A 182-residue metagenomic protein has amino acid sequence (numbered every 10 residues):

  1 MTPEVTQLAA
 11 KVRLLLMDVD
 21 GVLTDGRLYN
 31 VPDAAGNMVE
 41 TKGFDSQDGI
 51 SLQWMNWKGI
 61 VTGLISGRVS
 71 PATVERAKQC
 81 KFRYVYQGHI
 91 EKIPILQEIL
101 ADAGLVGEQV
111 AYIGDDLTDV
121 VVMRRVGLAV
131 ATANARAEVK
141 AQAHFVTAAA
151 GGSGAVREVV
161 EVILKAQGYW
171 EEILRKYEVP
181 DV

Functional and structural regions predicted by a protein language model:
M1-G59: Active-site neighborhood of HAD-like aspartate-dependent phosphohydrolases
P3-T6, R76, G104, A137: A general structural signal for stabilizing positions within well-ordered secondary structure
V19, G67-R68, H89, A133-R136: Short secondary-structure boundary segments
L28-N30, E75-K78, E98, R124-R125: Short amphipathic alpha-helical segments
Y29-N30, R68-A72, K92: Short, catalytically relevant binding-site loops at active-site mouths
A34-M38, D45, Y84-V85, I93-V182: Mg2+-dependent phosphoryl-transfer enzymes with acidic/Ser/Thr/Gly-rich catalytic loops
L52-R76, Y86-Q87, M123: Substrate-recognition element of Asp-dependent hydrolases with the DxDx(T/V) motif
V74-R83, H89-I95: PIN-domain endoribonuclease scaffold, especially VapC-family toxins
